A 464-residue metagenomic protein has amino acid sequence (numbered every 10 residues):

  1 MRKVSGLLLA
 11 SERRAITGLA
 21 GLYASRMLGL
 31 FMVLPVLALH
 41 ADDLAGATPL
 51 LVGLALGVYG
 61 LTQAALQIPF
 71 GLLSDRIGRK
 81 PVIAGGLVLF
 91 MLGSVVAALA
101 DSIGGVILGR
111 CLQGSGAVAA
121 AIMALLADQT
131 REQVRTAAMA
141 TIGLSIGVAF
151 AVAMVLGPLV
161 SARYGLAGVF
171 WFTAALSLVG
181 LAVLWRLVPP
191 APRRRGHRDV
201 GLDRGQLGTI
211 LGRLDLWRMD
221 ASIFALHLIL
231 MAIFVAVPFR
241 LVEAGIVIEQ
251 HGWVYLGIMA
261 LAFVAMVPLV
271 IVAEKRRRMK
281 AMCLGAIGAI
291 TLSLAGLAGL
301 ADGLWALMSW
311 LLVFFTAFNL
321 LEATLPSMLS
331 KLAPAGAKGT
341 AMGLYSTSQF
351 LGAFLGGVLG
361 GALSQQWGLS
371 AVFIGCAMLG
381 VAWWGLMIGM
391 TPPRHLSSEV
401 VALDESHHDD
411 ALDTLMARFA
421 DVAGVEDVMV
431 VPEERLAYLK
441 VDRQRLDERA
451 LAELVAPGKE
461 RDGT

Functional and structural regions predicted by a protein language model:
R2-S11, P189-S222: Juxtamembrane intracellular "pre-TM" segments in multi-pass secondary transporters
G46, G78, L99-S102, L300-D302: Helix-breaking motifs and short loop linkers at transmembrane-helix boundaries and internal kinks in secondary membrane
A65-D101: Conserved MFS/SLC helix-loop-helix module at the cytosolic interface between two early adjacent transmembrane helices
Q67-I77, A265-R278: Helix-to-loop junctions at the C-terminal end of transmembrane segments in multipass secondary transporters
R76-G86, E274-I287: Cytoplasmic membrane-interface "Motif A"-like loop-to-helix N-cap segments of 12-TM Major Facilitator Superfamily
G109-I146: Cytoplasmic helix-loop-helix junction between adjacent transmembrane helices in 12-TM secondary transporters
I142-W185: Helix-loop-helix hairpin linking two adjacent transmembrane segments in secondary transporters
A175-R194, W383-T391: C-terminal membrane-cytosol helix-exit motif in multi-pass small-molecule transporters
